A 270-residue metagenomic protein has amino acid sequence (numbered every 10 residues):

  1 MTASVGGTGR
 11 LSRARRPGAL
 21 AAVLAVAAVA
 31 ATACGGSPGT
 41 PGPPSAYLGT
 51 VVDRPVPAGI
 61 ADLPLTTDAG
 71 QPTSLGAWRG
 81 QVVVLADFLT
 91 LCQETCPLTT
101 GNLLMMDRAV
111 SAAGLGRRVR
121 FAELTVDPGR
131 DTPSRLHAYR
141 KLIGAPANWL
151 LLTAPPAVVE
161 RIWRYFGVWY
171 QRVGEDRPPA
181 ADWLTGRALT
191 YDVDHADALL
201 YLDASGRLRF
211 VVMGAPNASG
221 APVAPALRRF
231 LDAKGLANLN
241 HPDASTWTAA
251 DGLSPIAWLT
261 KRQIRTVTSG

Functional and structural regions predicted by a protein language model:
M1-T66, A249-G270: N-terminal targeting signals for export/organelle localization
A58-I60, V82, D194-A196: Short, small/polar residue-rich loop motifs at catalytic or cofactor-binding pockets
L75-L103: Short active-site neighborhood of thiol/selenol oxidoreductases, capturing the structured segment around
V82, F88-L89, D107-G114, I143-A147 (+3 more regions): Sec/Tat-exported extracytoplasmic proteins
L89-E94, A122-D127, A147-L150, N238-A244: Second-shell loop/turn segments in exported
T100-I162: Structural microenvironment flanking redox-active thiols in thiol-disulfide oxidoreductases
N148-K234: Thiol/selenol-based redox catalytic cores and closely related redox-interacting motifs
S205-G270: C-terminal lobe and adjacent flexible extensions of AdoMet/dcAdoMet transferase-like proteins
